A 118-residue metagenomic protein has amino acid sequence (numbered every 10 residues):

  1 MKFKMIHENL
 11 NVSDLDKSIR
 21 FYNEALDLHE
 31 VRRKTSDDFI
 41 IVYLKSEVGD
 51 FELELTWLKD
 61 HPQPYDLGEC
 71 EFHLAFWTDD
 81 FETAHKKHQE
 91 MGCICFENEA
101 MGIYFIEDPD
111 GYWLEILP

Functional and structural regions predicted by a protein language model:
M1, R32-R33, Y43, H85-P118: Vicinal oxygen chelate
K2, N9-E52, F105: Core segments of cupin and vicinal oxygen chelate
M5-H7, E69-H73: Eukaryotic phosphotyrosine signaling hubs
F21, E82-K87: Short amphipathic alpha-helices within nucleic acid-binding modules
E47-F51, D60-P62, D80-E82: Short, charged/polar surface micro-motifs in flexible loops or helix N-caps
G49-L53, G111-L114: Short, charged/polar, Gly/Pro-enriched secondary-structure boundary elements
P62-G68: Unchanged
